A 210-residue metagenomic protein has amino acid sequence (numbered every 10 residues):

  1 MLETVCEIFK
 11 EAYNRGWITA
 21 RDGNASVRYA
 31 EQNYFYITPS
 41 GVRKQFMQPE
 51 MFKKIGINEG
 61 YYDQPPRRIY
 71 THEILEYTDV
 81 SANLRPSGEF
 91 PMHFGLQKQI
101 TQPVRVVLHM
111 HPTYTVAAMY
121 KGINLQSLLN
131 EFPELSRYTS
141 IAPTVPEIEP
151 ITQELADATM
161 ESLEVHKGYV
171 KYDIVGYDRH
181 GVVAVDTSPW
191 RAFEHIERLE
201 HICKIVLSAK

Functional and structural regions predicted by a protein language model:
M1-K210: Glycine-rich flexible loops
